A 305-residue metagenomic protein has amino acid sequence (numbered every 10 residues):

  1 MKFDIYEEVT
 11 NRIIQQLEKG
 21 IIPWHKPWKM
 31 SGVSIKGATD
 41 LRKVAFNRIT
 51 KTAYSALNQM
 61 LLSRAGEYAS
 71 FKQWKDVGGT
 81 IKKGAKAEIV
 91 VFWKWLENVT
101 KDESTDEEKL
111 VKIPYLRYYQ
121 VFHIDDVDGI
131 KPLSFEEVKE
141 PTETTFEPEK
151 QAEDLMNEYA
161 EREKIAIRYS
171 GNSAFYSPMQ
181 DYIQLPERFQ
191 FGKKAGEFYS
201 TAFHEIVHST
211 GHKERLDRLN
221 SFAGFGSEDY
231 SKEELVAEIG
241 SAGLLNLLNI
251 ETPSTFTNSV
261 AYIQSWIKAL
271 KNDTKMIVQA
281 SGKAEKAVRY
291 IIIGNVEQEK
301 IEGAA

Functional and structural regions predicted by a protein language model:
M1-A305: N-terminal accessory/interface modules of nucleic-acid-binding and processing proteins
